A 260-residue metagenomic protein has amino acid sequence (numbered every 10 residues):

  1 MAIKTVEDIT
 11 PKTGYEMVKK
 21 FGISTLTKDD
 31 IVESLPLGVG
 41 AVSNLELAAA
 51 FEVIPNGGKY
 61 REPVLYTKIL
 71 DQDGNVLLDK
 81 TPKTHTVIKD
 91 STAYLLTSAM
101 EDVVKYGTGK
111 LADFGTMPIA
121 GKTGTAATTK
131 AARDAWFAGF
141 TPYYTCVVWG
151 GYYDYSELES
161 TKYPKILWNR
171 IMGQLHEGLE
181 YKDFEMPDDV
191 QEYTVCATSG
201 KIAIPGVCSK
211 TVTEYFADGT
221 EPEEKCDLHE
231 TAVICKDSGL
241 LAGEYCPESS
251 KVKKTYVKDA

Functional and structural regions predicted by a protein language model:
M1-T25, D29-N56, A99-D102: Active-site-adjacent helix/loop patches that line small-molecule binding or acyl-intermediate pockets
E16-K19, D73-N75, D188, K251: Polar/charged alpha-helical tracts
K20, S24, K28-S34, T92-T97 (+3 more regions): Short flexible/disordered coil segments
A41-A49, V53-A232, S238: A penicillin-recognizing enzyme superfamily signal
E214, L228-A260: C-terminal functional modules
